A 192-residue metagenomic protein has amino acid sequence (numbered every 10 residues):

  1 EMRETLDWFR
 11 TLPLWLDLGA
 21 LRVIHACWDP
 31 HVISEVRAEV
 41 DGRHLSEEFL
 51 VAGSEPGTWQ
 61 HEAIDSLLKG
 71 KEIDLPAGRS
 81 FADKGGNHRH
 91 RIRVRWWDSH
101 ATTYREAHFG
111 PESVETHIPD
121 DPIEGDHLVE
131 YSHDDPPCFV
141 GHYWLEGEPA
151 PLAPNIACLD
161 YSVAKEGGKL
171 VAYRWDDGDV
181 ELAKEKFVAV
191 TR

Functional and structural regions predicted by a protein language model:
E1-V32: Internal, well-ordered alpha/beta segment that forms a basic, Gly-enriched binding/recognition surface
F9-T11, I123-H127, W144: A generic local structural motif
L16, P30-H31, W144-P149, A164-K169: Active-site environment of divalent metal-dependent phosphoester hydrolases
L16-L18, L152, W175: Generic beta-strand structural signal
L21-H127: Active-site-proximal loop/helix segment associated with metal-binding centers of metalloenzymes
E130-S132: Short, flexible hinge/linker loops that cap or flank conserved catalytic cores
D134-A164: A conserved acidic, glycine/proline-rich C-terminal tail/linker
I156-R192: Binuclear metal-dependent phosphoesterase catalytic core
